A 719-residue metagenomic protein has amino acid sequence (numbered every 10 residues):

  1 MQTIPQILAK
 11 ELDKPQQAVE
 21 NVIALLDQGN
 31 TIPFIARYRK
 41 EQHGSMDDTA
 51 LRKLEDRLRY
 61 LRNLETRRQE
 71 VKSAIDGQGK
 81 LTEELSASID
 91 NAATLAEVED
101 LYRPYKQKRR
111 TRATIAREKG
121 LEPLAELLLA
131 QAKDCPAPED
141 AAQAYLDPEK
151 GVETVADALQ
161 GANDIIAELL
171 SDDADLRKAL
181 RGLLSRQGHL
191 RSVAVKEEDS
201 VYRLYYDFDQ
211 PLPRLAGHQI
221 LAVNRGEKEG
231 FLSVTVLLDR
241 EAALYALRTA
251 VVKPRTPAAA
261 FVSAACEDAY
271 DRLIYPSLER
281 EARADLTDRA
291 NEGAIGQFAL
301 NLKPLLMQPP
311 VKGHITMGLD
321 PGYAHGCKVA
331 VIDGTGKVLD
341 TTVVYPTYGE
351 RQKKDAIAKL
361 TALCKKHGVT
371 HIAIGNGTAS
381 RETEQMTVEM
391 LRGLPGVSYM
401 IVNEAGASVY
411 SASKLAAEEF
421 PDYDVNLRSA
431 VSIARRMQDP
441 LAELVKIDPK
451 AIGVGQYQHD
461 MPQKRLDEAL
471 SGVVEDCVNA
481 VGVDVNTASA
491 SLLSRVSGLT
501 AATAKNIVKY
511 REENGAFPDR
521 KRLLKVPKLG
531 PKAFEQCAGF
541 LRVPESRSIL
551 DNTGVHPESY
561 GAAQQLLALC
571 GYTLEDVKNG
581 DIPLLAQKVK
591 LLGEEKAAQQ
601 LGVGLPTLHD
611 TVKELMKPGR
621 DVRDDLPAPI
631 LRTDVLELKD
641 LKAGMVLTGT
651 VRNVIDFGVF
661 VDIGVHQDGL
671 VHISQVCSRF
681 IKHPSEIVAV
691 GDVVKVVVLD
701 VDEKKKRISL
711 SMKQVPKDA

Functional and structural regions predicted by a protein language model:
D13, P309-V311, E475-K509, T633-V671 (+1 more regions): C-terminal accessory/binding modules appended to enzymatic or scaffolding proteins
A24-D27, P104, I115-E118, A222-G226 (+14 more regions): Replace "in large, NTP-powered and nucleic-acid-processing enzymes" with "in large, NTP-powered factors and other
T31-I32, H43, D47-T114, K119-E149 (+4 more regions): Accessory alpha-helical DNA-binding modules that contact the DNA backbone or grooves
A50-K53, Y60-G318, G322-Y423, A430: Duplex nucleic acid-engaging cores and interfaces of nucleic-acid transaction enzymes
E97, M400, G406, S411-V481 (+1 more regions): Long, charge-rich intrinsically disordered scaffolds of nucleic-acid metabolism proteins
Q143-E149, E153-V155, F208-P211, K228 (+6 more regions): Low-complexity, acidic/Ser/Thr- and charged residue-rich accessory regions of DNA metabolism proteins
G182-H189, L319-Y323, G377-R381, V402-V409 (+5 more regions): A glycine-rich phosphate-binding loop feature that marks nucleotide/adenosyl-phosphate handling sites
E281-A299, A451-D484, Q599-A643: Long, charged amphipathic helices and adjacent flexible linkers at domain junctions
